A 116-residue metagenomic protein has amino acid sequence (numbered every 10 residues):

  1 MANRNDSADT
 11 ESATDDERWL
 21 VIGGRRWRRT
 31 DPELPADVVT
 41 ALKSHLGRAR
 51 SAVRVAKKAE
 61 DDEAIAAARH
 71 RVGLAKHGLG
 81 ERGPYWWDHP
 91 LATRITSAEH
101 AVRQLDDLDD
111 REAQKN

Functional and structural regions predicted by a protein language model:
A2-N116: Extended, charge-rich alpha-helical interface modules
